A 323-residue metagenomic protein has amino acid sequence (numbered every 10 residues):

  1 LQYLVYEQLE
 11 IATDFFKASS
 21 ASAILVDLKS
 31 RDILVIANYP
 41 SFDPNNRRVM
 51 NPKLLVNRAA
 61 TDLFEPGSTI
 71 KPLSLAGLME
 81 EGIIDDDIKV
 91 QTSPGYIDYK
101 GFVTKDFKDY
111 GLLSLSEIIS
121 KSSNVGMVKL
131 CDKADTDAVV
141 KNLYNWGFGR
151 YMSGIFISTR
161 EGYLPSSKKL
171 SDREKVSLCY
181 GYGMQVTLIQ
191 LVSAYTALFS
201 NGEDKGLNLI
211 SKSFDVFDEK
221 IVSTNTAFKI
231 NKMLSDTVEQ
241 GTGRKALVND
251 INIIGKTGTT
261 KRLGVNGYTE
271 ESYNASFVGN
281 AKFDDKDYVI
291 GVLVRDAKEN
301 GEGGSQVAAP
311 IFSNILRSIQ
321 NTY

Functional and structural regions predicted by a protein language model:
L1-K29: A conserved hydrophobic secondary-structure block that centers on an alpha-helix together with its immediately flanking
V5, I118, F312: A helicase ATPase "motif cassette" and its flanking acidic/Ser/Thr-rich regulatory loops
Q8-A12, G77, N142, M233 (+2 more regions): Generic non-transmembrane alpha-helical segments
L9-F16, S41, V238, K298 (+1 more regions): Structural motif corresponding to the C-terminal cap of alpha-helices
A21-S68, L73-D296, G304: Beta-lactam-recognizing serine transpeptidase/beta-lactamase-like catalytic domain environment
D215-D218, Q306-Y323: Short, gly/Ser/Thr-rich active-site loops of penicillin-recognizing serine hydrolases
